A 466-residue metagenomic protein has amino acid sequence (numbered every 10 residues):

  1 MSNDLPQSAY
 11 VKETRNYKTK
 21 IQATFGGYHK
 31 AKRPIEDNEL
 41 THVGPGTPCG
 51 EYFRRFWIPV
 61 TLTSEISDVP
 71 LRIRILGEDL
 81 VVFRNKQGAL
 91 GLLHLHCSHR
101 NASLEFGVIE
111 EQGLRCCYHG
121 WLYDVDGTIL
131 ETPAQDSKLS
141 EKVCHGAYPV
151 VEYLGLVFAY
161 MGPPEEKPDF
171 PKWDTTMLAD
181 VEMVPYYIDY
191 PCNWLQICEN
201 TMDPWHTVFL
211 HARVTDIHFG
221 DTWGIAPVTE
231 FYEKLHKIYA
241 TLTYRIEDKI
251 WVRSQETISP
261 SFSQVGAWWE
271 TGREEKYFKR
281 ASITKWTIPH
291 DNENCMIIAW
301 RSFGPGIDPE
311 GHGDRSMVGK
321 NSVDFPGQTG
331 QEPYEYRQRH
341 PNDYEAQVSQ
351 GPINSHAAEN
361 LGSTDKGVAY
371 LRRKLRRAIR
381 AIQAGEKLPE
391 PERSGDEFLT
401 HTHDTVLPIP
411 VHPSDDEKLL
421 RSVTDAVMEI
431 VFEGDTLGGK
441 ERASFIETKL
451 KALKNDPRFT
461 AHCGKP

Functional and structural regions predicted by a protein language model:
S2-I21, A89, P164-P466: C-terminal catalytic domain of Rieske-type non-heme iron oxygenases
S2-L5, A9, E13, G46 (+2 more regions): Rieske [2Fe-2S] iron-sulfur-binding domain
S2-R54: A boundary/linker detector
Y28-P34, P48, I129-L139, W300-R315: Short, charge-rich amphipathic segments
K32-E39, R54-I58, L76-V81, L154-P164 (+2 more regions): Phosphate-binding glycine-rich loops and adjacent basic patches that engage nucleotide phosphates, nucleic-acid
F53-E65, T128-A134, S261-T271: Short Pro/Gly-enriched beta-strand edge/turn motifs at strand-loop
R54, C144, V151-Y153, A281 (+1 more regions): A short, structural micro-pattern
W57, D68, G127, W205-F209 (+1 more regions): Secondary-structure boundary/capping signal
